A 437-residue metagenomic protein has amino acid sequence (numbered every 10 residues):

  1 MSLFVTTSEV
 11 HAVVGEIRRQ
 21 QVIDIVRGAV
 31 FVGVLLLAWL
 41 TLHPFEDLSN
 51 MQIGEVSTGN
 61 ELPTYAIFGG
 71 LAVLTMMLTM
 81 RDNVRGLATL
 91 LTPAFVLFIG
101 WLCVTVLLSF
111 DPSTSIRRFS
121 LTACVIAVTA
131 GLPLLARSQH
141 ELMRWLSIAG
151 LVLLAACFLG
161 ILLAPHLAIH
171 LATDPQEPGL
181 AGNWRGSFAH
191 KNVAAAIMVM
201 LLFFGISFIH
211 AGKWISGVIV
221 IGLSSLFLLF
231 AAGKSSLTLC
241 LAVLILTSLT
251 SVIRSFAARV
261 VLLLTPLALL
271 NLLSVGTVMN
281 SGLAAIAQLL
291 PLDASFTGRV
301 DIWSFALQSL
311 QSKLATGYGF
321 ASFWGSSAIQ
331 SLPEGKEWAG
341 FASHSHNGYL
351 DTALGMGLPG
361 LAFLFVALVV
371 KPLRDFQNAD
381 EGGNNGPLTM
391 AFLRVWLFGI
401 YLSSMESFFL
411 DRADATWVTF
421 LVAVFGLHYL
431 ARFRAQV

Functional and structural regions predicted by a protein language model:
M1-V104, L134-R144, I148, G212-I215 (+2 more regions): Transmembrane signal-anchor hairpin modules in multi-pass inner-membrane enzymes, especially those that act on
R27, A72-L74, L102-C103, R144-P175 (+3 more regions): Alpha-helical transmembrane segments of multi-pass inner-membrane proteins
R27, V84, L159-A168, A231 (+3 more regions): A membrane-periplasm/extracellular boundary helix in multi-pass inner-membrane enzymes that assemble envelope glycans
T64-A72, R117-T129, N192-F208, I221 (+4 more regions): Hydrophobic core segments of transmembrane alpha-helices in multi-pass, intramembrane catalytic enzymes
L91-F98, P112-L134, S147-G150: Aromatic-anchored transmembrane helix interface
L134, K213-S216, A258-V260, M356-I400 (+1 more regions): Hydrophobic transmembrane alpha-helices and their immediate junctions
L289-S304, T316-M356, D375-A379: Long extracytoplasmic/lumenal interhelical loops at the membrane interface of multi-pass membrane proteins
A391-V437: Transmembrane alpha-helices of multi-pass inner-membrane enzymes
